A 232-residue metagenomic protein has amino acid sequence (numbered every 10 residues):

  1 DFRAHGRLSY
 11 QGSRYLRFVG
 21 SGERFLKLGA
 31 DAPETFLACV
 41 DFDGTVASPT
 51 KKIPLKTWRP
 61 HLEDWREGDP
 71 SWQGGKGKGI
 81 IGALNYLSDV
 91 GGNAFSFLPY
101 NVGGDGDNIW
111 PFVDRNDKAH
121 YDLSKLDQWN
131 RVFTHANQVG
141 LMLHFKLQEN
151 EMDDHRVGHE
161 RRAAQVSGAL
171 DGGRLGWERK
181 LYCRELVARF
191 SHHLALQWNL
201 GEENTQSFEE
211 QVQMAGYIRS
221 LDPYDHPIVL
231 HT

Functional and structural regions predicted by a protein language model:
D1: Ligand-binding face of N-terminal immunoglobulin V-set domains in extracellular IgSF glycoproteins
Q11-T232: Active-site mouth of glycoside hydrolases
